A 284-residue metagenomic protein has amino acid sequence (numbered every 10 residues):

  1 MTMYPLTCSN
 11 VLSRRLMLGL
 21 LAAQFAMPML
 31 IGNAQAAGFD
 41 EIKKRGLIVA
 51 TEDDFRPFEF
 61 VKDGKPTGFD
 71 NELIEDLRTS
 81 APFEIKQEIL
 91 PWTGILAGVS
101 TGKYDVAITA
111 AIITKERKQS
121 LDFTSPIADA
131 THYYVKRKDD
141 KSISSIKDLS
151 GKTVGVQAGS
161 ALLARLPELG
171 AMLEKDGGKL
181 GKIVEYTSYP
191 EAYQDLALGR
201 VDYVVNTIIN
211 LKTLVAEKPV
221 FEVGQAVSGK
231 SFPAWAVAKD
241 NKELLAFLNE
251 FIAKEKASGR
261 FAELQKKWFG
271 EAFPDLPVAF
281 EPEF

Functional and structural regions predicted by a protein language model:
S13-L18: N-terminal export leaders
A37-A110, L248, S258, K267: Extracytoplasmic small-molecule ligand-binding "clamshell" domains of the periplasmic binding protein/Venus flytrap
D53, R117, A128-K136, K212-A253 (+1 more regions): Periplasmic-binding protein-like
I74-F83, L162-E185, V215-A216: Ligand-binding cleft/hinge of the Venus flytrap
K86-A97, K141, K179-Q194, S231: Short helix-initiation/N-cap motifs at beta->coil->alpha
G94, A111-Q119, R165-M172, Q194-G229: A ligand-binding cleft/hinge motif common to bilobed small-molecule-binding domains
R137-V154: Flexible hinge/capping segments at coil-to-helix
L162-R165, I252-W268: Periplasmic-binding protein-like
